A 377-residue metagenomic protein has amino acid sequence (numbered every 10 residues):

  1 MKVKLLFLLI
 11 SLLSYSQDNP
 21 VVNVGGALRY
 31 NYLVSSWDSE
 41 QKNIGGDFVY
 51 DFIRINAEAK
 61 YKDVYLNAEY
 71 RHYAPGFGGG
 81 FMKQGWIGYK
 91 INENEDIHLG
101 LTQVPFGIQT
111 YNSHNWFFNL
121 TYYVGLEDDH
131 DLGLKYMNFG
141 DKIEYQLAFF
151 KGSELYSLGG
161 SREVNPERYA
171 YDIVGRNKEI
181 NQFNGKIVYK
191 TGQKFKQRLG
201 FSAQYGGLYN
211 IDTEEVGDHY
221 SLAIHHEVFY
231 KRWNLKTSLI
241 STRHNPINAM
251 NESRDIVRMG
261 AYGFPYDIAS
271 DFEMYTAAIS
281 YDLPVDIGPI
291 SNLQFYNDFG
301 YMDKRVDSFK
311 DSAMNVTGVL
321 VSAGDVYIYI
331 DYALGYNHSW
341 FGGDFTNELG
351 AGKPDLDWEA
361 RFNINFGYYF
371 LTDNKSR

Functional and structural regions predicted by a protein language model:
Q17-V22, D63, N94, F106 (+5 more regions): Short loop/turn motifs that connect adjacent beta-strands in outer-membrane beta-barrel proteins
D18-S35, I44-Y156, V188-G192, T276 (+2 more regions): Outer membrane beta-barrel
V22-L28, L66-A68, I97-L99, Y145-L147 (+8 more regions): Transmembrane beta-strands of outer-membrane beta-barrel proteins
N31-S39, R71-G76, F106-I108, S113 (+10 more regions): Sequence/structural signature of outer-membrane beta-barrel proteins
K42-V49, P75-F81, Y123-D128, V174-E179 (+4 more regions): Replace "Gram-negative outer membrane beta-barrel proteins" with "bacterial and organellar outer membrane beta-barrel
I53-I55, G85, L134, G185-I187 (+4 more regions): Membrane-embedded beta-strands of outer-membrane beta-barrel proteins, especially the hydrophobic/small aromatic
Y156-D267: Surface-exposed beta-loop-beta
A277-I279, L356-R377: Outer-membrane beta-barrel "beta-signal"
